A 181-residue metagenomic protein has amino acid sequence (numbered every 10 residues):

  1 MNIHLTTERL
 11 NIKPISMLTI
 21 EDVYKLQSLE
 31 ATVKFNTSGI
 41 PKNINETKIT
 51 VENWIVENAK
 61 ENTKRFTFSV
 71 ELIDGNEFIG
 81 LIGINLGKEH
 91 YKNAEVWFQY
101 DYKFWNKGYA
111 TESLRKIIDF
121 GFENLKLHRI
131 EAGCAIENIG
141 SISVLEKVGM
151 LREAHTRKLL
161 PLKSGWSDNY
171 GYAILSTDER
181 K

Functional and structural regions predicted by a protein language model:
M1-K34, T67-K181: Acyl-donor (CoA/ACP) binding surface of acyl/acetyltransferases
Q27, N36, N58-K60: Hydrophobic residues in alpha-helical segments
A31-N53: Conserved GNAT-fold acetyl-CoA-binding loop/helix
T32, P41, K60-T63, I130: Secondary-structure boundary/capping residues
N43-N45, N58, S164, E179: A short hydrophobic/aromatic micro-motif that marks alpha-helical segments and, especially, helix-coil
W54-S69: A short helix-loop-beta-strand connector motif used in the catalytic cores of GNAT acetyltransferases and, in some
